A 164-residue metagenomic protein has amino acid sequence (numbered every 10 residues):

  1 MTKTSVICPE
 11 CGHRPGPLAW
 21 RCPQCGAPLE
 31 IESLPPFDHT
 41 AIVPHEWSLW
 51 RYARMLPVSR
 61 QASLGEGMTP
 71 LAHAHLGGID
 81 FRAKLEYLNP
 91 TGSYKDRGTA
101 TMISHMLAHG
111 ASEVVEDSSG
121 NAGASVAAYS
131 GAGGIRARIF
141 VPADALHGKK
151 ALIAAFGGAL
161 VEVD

Functional and structural regions predicted by a protein language model:
M1-D164: PLP-dependent amino-acid enzyme catalytic core
